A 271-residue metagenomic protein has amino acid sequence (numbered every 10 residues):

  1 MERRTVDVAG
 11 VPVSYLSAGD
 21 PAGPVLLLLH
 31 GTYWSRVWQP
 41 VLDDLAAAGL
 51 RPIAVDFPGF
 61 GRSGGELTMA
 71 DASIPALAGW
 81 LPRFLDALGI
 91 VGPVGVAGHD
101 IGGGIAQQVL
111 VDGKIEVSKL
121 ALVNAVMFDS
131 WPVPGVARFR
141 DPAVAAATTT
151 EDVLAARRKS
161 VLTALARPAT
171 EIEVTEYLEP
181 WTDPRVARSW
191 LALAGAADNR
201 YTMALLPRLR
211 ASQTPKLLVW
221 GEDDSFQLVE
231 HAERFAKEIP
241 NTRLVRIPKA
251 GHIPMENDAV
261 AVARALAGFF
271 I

Functional and structural regions predicted by a protein language model:
A9-V11, L16, A54-A97, A263-R264: Active-site loop/oxyanion-hole signature of alpha/beta-hydrolase fold enzymes
S17-R62: Conserved HGGG/HGGXW glycine-rich cap/lid loop of the alpha/beta-hydrolase fold
W38-Q39, S63-M69, W131-V133, V229-E230: Conserved catalytic-core motifs of eukaryotic protein kinase domains, centered on the activation segment
G98, G102, A106: Gly/Ala-rich beta-loop-alpha elbow adjacent to hydrolase catalytic centers
V111, S118-T149: Flexible "cap/lid" loop of the alpha/beta hydrolase fold
W131-V133, E151-R210: Conserved alpha/beta-hydrolase catalytic His-Asp/Glu region
V186-K237, R246: Conserved serine/cysteine hydrolase catalytic core
T242-I271: Catalytic active-site module of serine/aspartate enzymes centered on a nucleophile-bearing elbow/loop
